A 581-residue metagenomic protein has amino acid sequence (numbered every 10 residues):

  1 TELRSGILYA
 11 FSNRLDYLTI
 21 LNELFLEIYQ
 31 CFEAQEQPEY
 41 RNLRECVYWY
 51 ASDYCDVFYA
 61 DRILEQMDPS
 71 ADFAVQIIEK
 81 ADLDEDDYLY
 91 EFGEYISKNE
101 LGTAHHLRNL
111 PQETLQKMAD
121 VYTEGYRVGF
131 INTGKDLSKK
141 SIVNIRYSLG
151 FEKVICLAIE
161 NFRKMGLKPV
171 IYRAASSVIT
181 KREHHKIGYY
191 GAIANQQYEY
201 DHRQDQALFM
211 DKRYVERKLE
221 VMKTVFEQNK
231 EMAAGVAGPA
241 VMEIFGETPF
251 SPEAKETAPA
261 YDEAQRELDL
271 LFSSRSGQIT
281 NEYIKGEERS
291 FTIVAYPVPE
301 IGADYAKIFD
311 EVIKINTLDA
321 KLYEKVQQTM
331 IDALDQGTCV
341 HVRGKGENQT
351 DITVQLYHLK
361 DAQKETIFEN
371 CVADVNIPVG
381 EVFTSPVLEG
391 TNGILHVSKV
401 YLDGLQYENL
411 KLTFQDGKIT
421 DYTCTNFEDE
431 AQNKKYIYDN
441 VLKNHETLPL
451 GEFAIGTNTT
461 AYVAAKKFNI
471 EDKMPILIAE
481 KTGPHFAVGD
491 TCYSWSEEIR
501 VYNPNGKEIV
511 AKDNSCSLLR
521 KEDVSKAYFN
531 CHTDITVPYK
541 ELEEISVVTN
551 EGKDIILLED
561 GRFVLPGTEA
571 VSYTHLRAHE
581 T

Functional and structural regions predicted by a protein language model:
T1-K153, P169-K218, R577: Long, compositionally biased, glycine/small-hydrophobic-enriched stretches that function as flexible linkers, tethers
V128-F130, K153-L157, L219-E231, S274-T280 (+2 more regions): Short alpha-helical segments and helix-capping/turn motifs at coil-helix boundaries
N229-C371: Conserved, well-structured core segments that form the ligand-binding/active-site neighborhood of functional domains
A373-N409: Conserved AWS/pre-SET-to-SET junction and N-terminal core of the SET lysine methyltransferase domain, specifically
Y407-C424: Active-site and channel-lining beta-strand-loop segments that bind or position nucleotide-derived/phosphorylated
Y422-E497: Dual-mode signal for accessory low-complexity, basic/Gly-rich regions
N469-E480, P484-F486, D490-G552: Internal helix-turn-beta structural module
T574-T581: Conserved small/polar residues in nucleotide/adenosyl-binding loops
